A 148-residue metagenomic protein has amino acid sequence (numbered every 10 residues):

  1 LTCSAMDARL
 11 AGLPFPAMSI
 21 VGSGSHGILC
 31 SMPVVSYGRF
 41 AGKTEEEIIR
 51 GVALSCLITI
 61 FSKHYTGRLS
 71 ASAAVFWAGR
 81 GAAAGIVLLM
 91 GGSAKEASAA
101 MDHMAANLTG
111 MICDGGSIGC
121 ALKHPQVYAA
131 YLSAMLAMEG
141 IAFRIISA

Functional and structural regions predicted by a protein language model:
L1, L88-A148: Functionally critical mobile loop/hinge segments
L1-M6, G51-S55, T59, M101-M104: Short alpha-helical scaffolding segments that buttress acidic/His motifs in well-ordered protein cores
L1-S25: Accessory "access/gating" subregions that flank catalytic or transport cores
M18-S25, G67-A78: Active-site nucleophile and cofactor-binding loops and adjacent substrate-binding regions of central metabolic enzymes
H26, S31, G42-F61: A glycine-rich phosphate/pyrophosphate-binding beta-strand-loop-alpha-helix module
G27-K43, A83-G91: Alpha-helical support elements that line or immediately flank enzyme active sites and cofactor-binding pockets
A53-G67, A74-W77: Glycine-rich phosphate/ribose-binding loops and adjacent secondary-structure elements that form binding surfaces
G67-L69, W77-E96: C-terminal structural cap/anchor segments
